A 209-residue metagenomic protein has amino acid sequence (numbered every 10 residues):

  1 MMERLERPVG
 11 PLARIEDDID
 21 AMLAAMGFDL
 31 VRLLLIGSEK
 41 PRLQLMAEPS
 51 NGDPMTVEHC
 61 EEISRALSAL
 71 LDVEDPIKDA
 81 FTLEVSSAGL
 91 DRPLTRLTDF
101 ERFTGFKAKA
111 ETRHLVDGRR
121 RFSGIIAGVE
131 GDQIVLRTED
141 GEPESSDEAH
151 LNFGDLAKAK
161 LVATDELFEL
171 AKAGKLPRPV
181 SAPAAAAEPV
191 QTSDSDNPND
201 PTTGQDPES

Functional and structural regions predicted by a protein language model:
M1-S209: Short Lys/Arg-rich amphipathic alpha-helical segments
